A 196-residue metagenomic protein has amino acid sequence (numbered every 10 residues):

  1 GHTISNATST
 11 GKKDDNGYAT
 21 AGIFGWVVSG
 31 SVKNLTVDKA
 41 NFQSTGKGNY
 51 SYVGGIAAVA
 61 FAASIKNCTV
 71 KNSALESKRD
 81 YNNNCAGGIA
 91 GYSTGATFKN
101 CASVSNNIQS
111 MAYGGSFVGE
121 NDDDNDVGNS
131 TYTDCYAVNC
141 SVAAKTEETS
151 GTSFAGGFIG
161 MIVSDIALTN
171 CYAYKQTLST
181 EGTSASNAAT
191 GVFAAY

Functional and structural regions predicted by a protein language model:
G1-Y196: Predominantly extracellular beta-rich ligand-binding scaffolds that present long acidic/polar faces for carbohydrate
